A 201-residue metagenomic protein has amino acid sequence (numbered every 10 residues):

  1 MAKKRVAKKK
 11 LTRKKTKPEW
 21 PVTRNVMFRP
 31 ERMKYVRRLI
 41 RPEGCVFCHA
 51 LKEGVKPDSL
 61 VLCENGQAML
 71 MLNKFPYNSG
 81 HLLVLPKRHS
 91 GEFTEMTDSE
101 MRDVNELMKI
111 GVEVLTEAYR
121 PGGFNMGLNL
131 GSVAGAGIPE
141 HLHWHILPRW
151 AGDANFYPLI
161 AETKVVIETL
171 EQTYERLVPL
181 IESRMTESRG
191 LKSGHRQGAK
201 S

Functional and structural regions predicted by a protein language model:
A2-K192, G198-S201: HIT superfamily nucleotide-processing domains
